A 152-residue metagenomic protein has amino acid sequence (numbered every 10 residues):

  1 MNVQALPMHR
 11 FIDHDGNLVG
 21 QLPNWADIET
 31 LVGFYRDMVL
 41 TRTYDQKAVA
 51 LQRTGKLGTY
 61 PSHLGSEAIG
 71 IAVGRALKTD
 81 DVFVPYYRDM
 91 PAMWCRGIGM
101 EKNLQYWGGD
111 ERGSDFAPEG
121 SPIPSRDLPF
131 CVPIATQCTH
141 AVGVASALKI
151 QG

Functional and structural regions predicted by a protein language model:
M1-P23: Charged, compositionally biased N-terminal leader segments and the immediate start of the first structured element
A5-P7, T30-L31, K56: A general marker of short, structured functional hotspots
A26-E29, G33-F34: Positively charged, low-complexity intrinsically disordered leader regions
T43-Q46, A50-G152: Cofactor-binding active-site loop characterized by glycine-rich and histidine/acidic residues
